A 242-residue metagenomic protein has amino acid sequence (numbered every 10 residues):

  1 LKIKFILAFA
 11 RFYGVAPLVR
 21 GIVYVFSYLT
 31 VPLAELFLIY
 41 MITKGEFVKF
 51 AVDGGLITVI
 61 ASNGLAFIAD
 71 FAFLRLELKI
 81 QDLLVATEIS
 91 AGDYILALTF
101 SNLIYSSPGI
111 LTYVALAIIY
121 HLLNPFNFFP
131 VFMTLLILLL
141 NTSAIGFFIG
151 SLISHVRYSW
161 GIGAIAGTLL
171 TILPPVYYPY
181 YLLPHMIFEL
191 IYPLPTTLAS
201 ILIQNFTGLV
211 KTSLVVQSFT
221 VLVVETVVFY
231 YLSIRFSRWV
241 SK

Functional and structural regions predicted by a protein language model:
L1-R11, Y178-F219: Short hydrophobic, aromatic-rich alpha-helical segments embedded in or entering the lipid bilayer of multi-pass
L1-T30: Aromatic- and glycine-rich beta-strand/loop motifs that create alpha-glucan
V19-G45, K49-G64, T168-T171, V224-V227: Hydrophobic alpha-helical transmembrane segments of multi-pass membrane transport/permease proteins
V19-V23, D53-G54, A61-A66, L96-S101 (+4 more regions): Short alpha-helical transmembrane interface motifs in multi-pass membrane proteins
Y40-T43, I153-P193, T197: Transmembrane helix segments
K49-A117: Hydrophobic alpha-helical transmembrane segments of multi-pass membrane transport proteins
A91, T99-G163, S213-V223, Y230: Alpha-helical transmembrane segments and their short interhelical loops
T207-V210, F219-K242: Junction motif at the cytosolic side of a transmembrane helix
